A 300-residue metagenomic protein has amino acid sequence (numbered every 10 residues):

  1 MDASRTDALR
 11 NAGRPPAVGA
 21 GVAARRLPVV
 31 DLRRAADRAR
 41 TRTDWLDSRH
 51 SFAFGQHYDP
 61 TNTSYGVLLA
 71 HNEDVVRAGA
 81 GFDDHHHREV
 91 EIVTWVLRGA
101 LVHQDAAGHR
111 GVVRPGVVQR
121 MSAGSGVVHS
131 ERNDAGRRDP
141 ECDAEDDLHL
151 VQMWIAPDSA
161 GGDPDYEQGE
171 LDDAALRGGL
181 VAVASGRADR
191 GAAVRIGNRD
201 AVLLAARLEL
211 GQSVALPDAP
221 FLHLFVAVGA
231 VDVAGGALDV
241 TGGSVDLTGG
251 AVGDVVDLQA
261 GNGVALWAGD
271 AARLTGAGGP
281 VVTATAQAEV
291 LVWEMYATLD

Functional and structural regions predicted by a protein language model:
M1-D300: Jelly-roll (double-stranded beta-helix
